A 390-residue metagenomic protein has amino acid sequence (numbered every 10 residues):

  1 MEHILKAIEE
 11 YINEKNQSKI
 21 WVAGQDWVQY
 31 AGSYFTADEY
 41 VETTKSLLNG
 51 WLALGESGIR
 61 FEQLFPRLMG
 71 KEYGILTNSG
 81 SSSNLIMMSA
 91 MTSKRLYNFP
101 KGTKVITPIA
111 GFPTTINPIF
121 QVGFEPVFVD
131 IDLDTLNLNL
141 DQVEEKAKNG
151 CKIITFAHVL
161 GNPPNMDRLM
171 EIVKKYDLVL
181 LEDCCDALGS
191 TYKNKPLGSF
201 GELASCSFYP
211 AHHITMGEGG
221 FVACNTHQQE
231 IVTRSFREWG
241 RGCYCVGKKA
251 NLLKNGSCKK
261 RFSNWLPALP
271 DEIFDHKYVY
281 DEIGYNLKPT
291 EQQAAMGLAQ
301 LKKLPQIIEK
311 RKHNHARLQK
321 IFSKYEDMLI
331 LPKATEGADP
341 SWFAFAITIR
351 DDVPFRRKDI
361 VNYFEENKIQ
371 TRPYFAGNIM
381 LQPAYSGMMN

Functional and structural regions predicted by a protein language model:
M1-L52, D281: N-terminal "arm"/small-domain region of PLP-dependent enzymes with the aminotransferase-like
Y11, Q17-W21, G58-Q63, K71-G74 (+6 more regions): PLP-dependent aminotransferase class I/II
Y11-I12, S93-C184, T191: PLP-dependent aminotransferase-like
E56-K104, N117-Q121, F128-D130, K195: Phosphate-binding glycine-rich loop
I75, I106, V127, L180-L181 (+3 more regions): Structural detector of well-ordered beta-strand residues that form the stable sheet scaffold of enzyme domains
E182-M216, I231, K277-V279: Conserved active-site segment immediately N-terminal to the catalytic lysine that forms the internal aldimine
S207, G220-T226, L298: Short beta-strand-to-turn element immediately C-terminal to the catalytic PLP-Schiff-base lysine in fold type I
